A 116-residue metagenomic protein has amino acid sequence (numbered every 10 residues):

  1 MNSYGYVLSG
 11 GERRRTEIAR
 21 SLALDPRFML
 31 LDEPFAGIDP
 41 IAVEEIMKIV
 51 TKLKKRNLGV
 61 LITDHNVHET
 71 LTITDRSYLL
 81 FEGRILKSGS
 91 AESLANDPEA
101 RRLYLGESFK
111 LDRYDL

Functional and structural regions predicted by a protein language model:
Y4-L8, E12: Conserved ABC ATPase signature
I18: Hydrophobic anchor residue at the start of the ABC signature
D25: Conserved catalytic motifs of ABC-family nucleotide-binding domains
M29-E33: Catalytic Walker B motif of ABC-type/P-loop ATPase nucleotide-binding domains
E44-R56: Helical segment within the ABC ATPase nucleotide-binding domain
S88-G89: ABC ATPase "signature
